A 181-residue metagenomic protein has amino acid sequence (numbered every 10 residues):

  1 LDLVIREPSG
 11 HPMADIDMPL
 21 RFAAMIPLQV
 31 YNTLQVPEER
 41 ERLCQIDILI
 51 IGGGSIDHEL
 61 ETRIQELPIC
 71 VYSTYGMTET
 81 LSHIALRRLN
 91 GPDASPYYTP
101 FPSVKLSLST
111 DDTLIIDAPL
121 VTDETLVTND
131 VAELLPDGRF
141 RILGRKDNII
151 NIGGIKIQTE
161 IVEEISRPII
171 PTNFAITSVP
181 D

Functional and structural regions predicted by a protein language model:
L1, I26, G76-T80, T128 (+1 more regions): Ser/Thr-glycine-rich phosphate-binding loops at phosphate-binding pockets of nucleotides, nucleotide cofactors
L1-N32: AMP-binding/adenylate-forming
P12-M13, V30-L34, D57-E61, T159: Short, well-ordered alpha-helical microsegments
L20-F22, D47, D130: Conserved acidic residues
Q35-P92: Gly/Ser/Thr-rich phosphate-binding loop
S95-T99: Short Gly/Pro-enriched turn/cap motifs at secondary-structure boundaries
K105-V127, V131-E133, R139: AMP-binding/adenylate-forming core of the ANL superfamily
V131-D181: AMP-binding/adenylate-forming catalytic core of the ANL superfamily
